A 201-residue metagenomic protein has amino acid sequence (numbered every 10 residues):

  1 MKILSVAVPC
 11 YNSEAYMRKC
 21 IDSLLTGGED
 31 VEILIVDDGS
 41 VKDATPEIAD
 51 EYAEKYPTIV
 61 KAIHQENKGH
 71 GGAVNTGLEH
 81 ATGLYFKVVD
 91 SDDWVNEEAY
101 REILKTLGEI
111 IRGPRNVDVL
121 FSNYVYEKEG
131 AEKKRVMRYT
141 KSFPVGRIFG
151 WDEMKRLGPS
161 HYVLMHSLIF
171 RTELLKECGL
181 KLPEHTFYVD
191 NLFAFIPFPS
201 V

Functional and structural regions predicted by a protein language model:
M1-V201: Nucleotide-sugar donor-binding/catalytic module of glycosyltransferases that assemble extracellular/cell-envelope
